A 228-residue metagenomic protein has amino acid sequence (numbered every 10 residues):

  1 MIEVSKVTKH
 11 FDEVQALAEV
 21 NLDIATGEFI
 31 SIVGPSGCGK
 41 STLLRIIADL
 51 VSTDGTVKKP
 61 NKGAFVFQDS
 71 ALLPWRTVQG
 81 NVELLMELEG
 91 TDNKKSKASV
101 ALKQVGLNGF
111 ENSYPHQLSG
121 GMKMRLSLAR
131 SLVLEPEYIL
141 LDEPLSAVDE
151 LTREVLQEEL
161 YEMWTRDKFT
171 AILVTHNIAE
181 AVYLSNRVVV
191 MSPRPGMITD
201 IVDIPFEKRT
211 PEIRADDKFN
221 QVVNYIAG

Functional and structural regions predicted by a protein language model:
V33-P35: The feature captures the beta-strand-to-loop junction immediately N-terminal to the Walker
A48: Helix-to-loop junction immediately C-terminal to a conserved catalytic motif
Q79, E111-Y114: Signature (C-motif/LSGGQ) region and adjacent switch/coupling loops of ABC-type ATPase nucleotide-binding domains
Q79-E87, K95, D203: Short helical segment in ABC ATPase nucleotide-binding domains corresponding to the A-loop/adjacent helical element
D92-F110, E162: Conserved ABC ATPase "signature" region
S113-H116, L134: Conserved signature/switch motifs of ABC ATPase nucleotide-binding domains
L128: Hydrophobic anchor residue at the start of the ABC signature
